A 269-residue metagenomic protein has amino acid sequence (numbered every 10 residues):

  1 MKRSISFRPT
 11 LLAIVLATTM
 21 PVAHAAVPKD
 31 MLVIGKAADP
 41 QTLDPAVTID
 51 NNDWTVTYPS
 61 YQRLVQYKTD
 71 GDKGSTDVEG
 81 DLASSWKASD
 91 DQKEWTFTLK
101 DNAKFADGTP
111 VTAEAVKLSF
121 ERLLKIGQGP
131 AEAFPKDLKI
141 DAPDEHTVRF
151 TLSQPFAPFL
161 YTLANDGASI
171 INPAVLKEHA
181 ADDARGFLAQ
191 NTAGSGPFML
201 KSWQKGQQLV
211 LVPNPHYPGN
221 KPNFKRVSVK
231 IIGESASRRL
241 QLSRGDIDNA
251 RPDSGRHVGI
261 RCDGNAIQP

Functional and structural regions predicted by a protein language model:
K2-L11: Bacterial N-terminal signal peptides that target proteins for export
K29-A38, S84, E94-T96, V116-S119 (+5 more regions): Short, well-ordered beta-strand elements
D30, F134-K136, G259-P269: Ligand-binding "clamshell"
K36-D90, E121, A193-G194: N-terminal lobe/hinge region of extracytoplasmic solute-binding protein
N51, S84-G129, P143, R149-T151 (+1 more regions): Aromatic- and charge-enriched surface segment that lines or borders ligand/interaction sites
V65-K73, N165-P222, R226: Gly/Pro-rich hinge or "lid" segments in bacterial periplasmic/extracellular proteins
T98, E132-K177, Q204: Surface-exposed binding/hinge segments that line and control ligand-binding clefts or catalytic entry sites
N214-I260: Ligand-site clamp/hinge motif
